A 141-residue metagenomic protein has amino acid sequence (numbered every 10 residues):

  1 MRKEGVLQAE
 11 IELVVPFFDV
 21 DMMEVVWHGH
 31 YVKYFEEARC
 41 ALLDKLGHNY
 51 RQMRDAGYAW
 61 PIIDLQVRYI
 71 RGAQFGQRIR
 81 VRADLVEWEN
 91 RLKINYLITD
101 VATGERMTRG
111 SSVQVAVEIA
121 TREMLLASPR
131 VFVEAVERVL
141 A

Functional and structural regions predicted by a protein language model:
M1-K45: Catalytic strand-loop segment that frames the active site of acyl-thioester-processing enzymes
R2-K3, A9-I11, Q74-F75, L85-A141: HotDog/MaoC-like acyl-thioester-processing domains
E12-P16, R68, V113: Generic structural detector for well-ordered beta-strands
M23-V25, R71-G72, Q77, L125: Short histidine-centered beta-strand/loop micro-motifs that create catalytic or ligand/metal-coordination sites
L42-L92: Hydrophobic beta-strand-centered segment that forms part of the acyl-chain substrate-binding groove
